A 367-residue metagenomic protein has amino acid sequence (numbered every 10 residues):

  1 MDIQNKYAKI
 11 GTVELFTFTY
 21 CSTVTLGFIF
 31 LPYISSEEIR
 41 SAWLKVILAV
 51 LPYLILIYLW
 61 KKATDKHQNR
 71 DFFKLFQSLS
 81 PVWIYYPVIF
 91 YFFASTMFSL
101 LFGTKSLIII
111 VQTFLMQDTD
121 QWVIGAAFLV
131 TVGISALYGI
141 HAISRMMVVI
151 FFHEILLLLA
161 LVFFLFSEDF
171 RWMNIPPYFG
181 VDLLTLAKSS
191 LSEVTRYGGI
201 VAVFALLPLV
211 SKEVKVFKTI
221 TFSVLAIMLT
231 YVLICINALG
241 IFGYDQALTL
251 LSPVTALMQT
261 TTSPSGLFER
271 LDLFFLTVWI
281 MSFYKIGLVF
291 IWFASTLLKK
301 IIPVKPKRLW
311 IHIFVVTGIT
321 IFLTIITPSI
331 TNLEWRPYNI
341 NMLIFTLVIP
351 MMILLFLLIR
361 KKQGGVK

Functional and structural regions predicted by a protein language model:
M1-Y33, E38, L209-V210, K362-K367: Membrane-interface "cap" regions at the ends of multi-pass membrane proteins
T23-Q121, M351: Membrane helical hairpin/interfacial module
S41, V111-A127, T131, F152-P208 (+3 more regions): Helix-loop-helix junctions that connect adjacent transmembrane segments in multi-pass membrane transporters
I47-L59, F93-G103, T131-G133, H153-L165 (+2 more regions): Selective recognition of specific alpha-helical transmembrane segments in multi-pass small-molecule
D71, L137-I150, A202-A226, L298 (+1 more regions): Hydrophobic, small-residue-rich membrane helices and short re-entrant helix-turn-helix hairpins that build
M97-T104, A136, H153-F179, R196 (+2 more regions): Hydrophobic alpha-helical segments and their helix-loop junctions in multi-pass secondary transporters
L107, W122-V123, S135-L165, Y338-P350: Membrane-interface loop-to-helix entry segments
I241-D272: Membrane-interface interhelical connector segments
